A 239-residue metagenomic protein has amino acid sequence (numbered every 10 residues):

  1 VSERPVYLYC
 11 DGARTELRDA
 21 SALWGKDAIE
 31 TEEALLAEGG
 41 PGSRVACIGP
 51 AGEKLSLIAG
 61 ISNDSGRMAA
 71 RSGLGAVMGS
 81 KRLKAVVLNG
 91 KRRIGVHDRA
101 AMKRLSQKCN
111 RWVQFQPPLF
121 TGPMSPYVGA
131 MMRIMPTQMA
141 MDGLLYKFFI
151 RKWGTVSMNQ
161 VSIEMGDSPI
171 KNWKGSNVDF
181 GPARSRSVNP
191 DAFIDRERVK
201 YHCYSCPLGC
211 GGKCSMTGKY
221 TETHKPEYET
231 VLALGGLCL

Functional and structural regions predicted by a protein language model:
V1-L239: Intrinsically disordered, low-complexity segments enriched in small residues
